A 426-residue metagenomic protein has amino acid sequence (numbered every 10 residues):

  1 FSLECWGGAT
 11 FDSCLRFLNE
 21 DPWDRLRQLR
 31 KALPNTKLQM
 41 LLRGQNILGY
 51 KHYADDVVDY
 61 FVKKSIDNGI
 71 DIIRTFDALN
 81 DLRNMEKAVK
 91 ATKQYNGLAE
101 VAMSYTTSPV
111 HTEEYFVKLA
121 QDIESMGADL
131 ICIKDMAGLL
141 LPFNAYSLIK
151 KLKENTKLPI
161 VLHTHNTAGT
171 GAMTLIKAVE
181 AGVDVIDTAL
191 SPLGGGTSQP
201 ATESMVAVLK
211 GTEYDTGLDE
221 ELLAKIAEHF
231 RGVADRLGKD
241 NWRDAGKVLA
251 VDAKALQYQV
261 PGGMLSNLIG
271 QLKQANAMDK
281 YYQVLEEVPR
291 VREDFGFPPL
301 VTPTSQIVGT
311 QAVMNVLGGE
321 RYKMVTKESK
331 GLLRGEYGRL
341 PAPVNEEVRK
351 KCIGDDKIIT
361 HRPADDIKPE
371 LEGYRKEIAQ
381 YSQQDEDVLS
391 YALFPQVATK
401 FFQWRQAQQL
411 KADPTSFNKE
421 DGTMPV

Functional and structural regions predicted by a protein language model:
S2, W6-E124, A128-I131, G138-P142: Active-site beta->alpha loop and helix N-cap motifs at the rims of alpha/beta catalytic domains
S2-C14, K247-A255, Q259-V426: Terminal or standalone catalytic/regulatory effector modules within metabolic enzymes and repeat proteins
T75, D135, A181-S198: Glycine-rich phosphate-binding active-site loops on the catalytic face of alpha/beta enzymes
T75, I131, G182, M205 (+1 more regions): Conserved, mostly hydrophobic/aromatic
H111-I123, A168-V183: Catalytic cores of alpha/beta
G194-T216: C-terminal helical cap(s) of enzyme catalytic domains, especially alpha/beta-barrels
T216-F230: Phosphate/diphosphate-binding loops
